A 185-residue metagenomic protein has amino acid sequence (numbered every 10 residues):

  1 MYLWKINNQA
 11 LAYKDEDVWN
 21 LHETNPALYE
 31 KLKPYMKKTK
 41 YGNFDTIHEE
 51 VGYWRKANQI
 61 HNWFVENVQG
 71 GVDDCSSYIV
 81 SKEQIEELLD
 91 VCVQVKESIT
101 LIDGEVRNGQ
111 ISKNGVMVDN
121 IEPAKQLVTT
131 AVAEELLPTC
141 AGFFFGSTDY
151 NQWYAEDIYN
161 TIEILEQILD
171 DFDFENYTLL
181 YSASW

Functional and structural regions predicted by a protein language model:
M1-W185: Acidic (Asp/Glu-rich) sequence patches and key acidic residues that form negatively charged surfaces used
